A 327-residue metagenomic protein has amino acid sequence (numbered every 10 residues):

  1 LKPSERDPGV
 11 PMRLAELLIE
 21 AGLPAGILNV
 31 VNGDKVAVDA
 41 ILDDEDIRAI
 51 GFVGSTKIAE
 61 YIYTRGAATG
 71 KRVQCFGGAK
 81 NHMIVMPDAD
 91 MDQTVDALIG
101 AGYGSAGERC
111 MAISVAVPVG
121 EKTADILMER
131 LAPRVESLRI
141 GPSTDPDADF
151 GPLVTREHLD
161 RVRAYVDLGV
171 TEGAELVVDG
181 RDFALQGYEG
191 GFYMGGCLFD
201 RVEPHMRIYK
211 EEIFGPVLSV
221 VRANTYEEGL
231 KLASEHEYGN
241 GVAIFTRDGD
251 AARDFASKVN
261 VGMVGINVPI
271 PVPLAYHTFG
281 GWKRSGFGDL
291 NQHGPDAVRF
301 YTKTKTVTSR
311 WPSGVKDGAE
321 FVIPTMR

Functional and structural regions predicted by a protein language model:
L1-A25, D92: Conserved small-residue-rich beta-alpha loop and adjacent elements that most often cradle the phosphate/pyrophosphate
K2-S4, N32, V53, M86-P87: Short beta->alpha connector loops at strand-helix junctions that form conserved, small/polar/Pro-enriched
G22, I27, D43, A49 (+5 more regions): ALDH superfamily catalytic-core signature
L23, I47, I84, R134 (+4 more regions): Conserved C-terminal structural/oligomerization subdomain of aldehyde/semialdehyde dehydrogenase
V30-D34, S219-V221: Active-site donor-binding acidic/aromatic loop of nucleotide-activated sugar and phosphosugar transferases involved
N32-A40, G54-Y61: Beta-loop-alpha module in the N-terminal Rossmann-like domain of NAD(P)-dependent dehydrogenases, especially those
D34-A37, A79, N224-Y226: Short helix-initiation/N-cap motifs at beta->coil->alpha
V38-L42, E227-L230: Short hydrophobic/charged patches on amphipathic alpha-helices used for structural packing and interfaces
